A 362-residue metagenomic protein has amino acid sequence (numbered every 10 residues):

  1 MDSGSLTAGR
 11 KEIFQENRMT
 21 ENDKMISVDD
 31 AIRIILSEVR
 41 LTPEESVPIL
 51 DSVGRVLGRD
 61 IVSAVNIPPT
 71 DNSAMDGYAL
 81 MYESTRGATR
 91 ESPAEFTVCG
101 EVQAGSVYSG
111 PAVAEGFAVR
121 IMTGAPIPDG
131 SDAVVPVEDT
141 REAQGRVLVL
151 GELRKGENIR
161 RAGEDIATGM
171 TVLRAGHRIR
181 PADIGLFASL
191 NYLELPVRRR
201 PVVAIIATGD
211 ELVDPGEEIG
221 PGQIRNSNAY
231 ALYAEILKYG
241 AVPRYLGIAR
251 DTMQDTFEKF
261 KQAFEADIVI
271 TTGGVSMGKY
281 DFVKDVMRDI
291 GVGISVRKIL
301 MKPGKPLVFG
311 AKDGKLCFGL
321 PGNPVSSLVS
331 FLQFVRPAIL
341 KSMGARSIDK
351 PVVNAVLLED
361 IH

Functional and structural regions predicted by a protein language model:
R10-R90, R120, L340, A345-H362: Short, low-complexity N-terminal leaders and the immediately following helix N-cap/first helix
F14, M19-V28, L193-L320, P324-V329: Helix-rich terminal scaffold detector
F14-N22, I26-V28, A79-Y245: Short, glycine/charged-enriched hinge/interface segments at domain edges or termini
K24, V28, I32, E45 (+13 more regions): Generic structural signal for well-ordered, non-membrane alpha-helical segments in soluble metabolic enzymes
R33-E44, G58-V62, Q103, E164 (+10 more regions): Generic secondary-structure signature for well-ordered alpha-helical cores
E45-G54, R59, G105, I127 (+3 more regions): Flexible glycine/proline-rich
